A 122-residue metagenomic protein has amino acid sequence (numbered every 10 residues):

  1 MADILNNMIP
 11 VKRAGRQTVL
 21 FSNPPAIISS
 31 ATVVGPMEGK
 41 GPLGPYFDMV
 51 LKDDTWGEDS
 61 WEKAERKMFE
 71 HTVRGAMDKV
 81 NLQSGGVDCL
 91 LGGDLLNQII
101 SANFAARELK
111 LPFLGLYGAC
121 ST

Functional and structural regions predicted by a protein language model:
M1-L116: Conserved "HGTGT" condensation-loop signature of ketosynthase/thiolase-family condensing enzymes that catalyze
L116-T122: Active-site-proximal alpha-helical scaffold in enzymes
